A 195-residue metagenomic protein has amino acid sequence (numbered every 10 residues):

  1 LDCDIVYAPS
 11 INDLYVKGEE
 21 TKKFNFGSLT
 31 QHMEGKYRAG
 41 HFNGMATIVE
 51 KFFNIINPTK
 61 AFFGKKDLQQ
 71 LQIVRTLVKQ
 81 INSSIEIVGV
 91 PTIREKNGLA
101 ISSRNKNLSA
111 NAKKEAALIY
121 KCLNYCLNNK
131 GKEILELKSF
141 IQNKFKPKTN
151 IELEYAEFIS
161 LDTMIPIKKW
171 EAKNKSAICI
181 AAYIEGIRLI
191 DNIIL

Functional and structural regions predicted by a protein language model:
L1-N150, I159, T163, G186 (+1 more regions): Nucleotidyltransferase catalytic core that binds NTPs
N57, A172-N174: Residue-level preference for short coil/turn positions at secondary-structure junctions
A61, S176-I178: Generic beta-sheet signal
E152-A172, C179: A conserved acidic, glycine/proline-rich C-terminal tail/linker
C179, Y183-L195: Generic C-terminus detector
